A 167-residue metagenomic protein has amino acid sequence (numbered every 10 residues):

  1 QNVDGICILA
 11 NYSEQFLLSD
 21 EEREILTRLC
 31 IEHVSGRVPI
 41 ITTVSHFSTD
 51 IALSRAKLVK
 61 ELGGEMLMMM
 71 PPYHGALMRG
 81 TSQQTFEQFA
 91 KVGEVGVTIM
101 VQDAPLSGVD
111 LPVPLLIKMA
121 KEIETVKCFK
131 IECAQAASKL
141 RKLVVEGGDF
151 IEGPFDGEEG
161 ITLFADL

Functional and structural regions predicted by a protein language model:
Q1-G108: Active-site beta->alpha loop and helix N-cap motifs at the rims of alpha/beta catalytic domains
K91-V95, P105-L167: Catalytic alpha/beta core domains of metabolic enzymes, predominantly
